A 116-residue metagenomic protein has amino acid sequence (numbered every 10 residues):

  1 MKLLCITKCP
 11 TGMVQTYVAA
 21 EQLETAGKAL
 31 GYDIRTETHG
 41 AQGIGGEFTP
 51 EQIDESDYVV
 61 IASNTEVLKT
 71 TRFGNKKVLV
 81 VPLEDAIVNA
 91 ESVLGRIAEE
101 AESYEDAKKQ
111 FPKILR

Functional and structural regions predicted by a protein language model:
M1-L115: Soluble N-terminal domains of membrane-associated systems
